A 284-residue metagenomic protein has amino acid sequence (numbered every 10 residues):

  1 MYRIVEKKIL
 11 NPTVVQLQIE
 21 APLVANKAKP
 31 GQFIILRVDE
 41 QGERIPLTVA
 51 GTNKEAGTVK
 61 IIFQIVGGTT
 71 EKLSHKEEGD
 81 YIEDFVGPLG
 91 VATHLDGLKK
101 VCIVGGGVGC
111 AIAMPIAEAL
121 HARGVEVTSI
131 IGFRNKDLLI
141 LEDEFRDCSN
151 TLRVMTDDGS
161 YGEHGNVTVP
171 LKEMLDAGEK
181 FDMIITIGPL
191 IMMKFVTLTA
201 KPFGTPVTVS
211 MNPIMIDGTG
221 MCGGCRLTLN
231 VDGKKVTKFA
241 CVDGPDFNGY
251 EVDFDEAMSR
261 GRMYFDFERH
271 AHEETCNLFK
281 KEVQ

Functional and structural regions predicted by a protein language model:
M1-E78: Ferredoxin-reductase
L36, D84-F85, L227: A generic structural signal for residues embedded in beta-strands
D39, G87-P88, N230: Short, surface-exposed secondary-structure boundary micro-motifs
G68-I214: FNR/FR-type flavoprotein reductase catalytic core
I112, L190-I191, N212-D246, E273-F279: Local cysteine-cluster metal-coordination motifs and their immediate loop/turn environment, predominantly Fe-S cluster
N166-K172, M221-R226, D255: Short, surface-exposed amphipathic charged segments that create phosphate/polyanion-binding patches used for binding
T228, V242-Q284: Short Fe-S-cluster ligation motifs
